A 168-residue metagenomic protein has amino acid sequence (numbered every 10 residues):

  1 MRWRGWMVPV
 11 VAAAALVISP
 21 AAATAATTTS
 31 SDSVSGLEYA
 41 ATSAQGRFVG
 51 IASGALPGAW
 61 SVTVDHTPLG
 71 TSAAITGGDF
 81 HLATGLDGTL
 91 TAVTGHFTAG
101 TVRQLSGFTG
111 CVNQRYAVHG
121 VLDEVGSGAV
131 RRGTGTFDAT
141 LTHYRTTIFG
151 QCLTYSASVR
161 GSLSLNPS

Functional and structural regions predicted by a protein language model:
M1-G5: Positively charged n-region of N-terminal signal peptides that target proteins for export
W6-V8, L16-S33: C-terminal region of N-terminal signal peptides and the immediate post-cleavage residues of exported proteins
A12: Metal-dependent nucleotide-binding catalytic modules
A25-S168: Beta-strand-enriched cores of mature, soluble protein domains
